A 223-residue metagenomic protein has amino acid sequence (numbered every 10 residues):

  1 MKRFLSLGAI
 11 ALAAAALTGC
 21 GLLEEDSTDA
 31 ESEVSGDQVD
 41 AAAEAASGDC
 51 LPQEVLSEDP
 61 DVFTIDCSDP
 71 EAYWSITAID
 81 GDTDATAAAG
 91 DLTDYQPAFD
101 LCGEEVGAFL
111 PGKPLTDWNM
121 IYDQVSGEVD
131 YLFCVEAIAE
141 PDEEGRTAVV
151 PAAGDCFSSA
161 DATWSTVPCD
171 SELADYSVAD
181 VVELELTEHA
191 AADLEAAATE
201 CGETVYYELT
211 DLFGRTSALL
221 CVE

Functional and structural regions predicted by a protein language model:
M1-A9: Bacterial N-terminal signal peptides that target proteins for export
I10-A14: Hydrophobic helical h-region of N-terminal Sec-dependent signal peptides in bacterial secretory/periplasmic proteins
A16-G19: C-terminal motif of bacterial Sec signal peptides marking the signal peptidase cleavage site
G21-E223: Primary mode marks residue(s) on the alpha4-beta5-alpha5 output face of response regulator receiver
